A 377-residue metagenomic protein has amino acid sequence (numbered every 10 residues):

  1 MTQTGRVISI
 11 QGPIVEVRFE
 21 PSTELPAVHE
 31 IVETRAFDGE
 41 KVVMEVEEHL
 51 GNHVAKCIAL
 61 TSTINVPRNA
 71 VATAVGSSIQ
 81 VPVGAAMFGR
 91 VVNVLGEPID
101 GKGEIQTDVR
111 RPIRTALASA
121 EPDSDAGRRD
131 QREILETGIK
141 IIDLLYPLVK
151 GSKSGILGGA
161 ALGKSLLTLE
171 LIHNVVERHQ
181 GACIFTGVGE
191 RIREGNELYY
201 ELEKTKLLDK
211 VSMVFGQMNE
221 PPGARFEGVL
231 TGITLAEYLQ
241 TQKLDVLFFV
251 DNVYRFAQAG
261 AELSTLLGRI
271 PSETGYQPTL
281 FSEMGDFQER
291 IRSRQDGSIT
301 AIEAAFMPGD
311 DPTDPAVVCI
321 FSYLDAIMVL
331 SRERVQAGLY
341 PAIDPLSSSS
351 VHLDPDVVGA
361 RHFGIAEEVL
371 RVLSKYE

Functional and structural regions predicted by a protein language model:
M1-Q3, I10-T137: Acidic-enriched and Gly/Ser
V7, G12, H29, N69 (+8 more regions): Residue-level signature of catalytic and energy-coupling elements of molecular machines, predominantly ATP/GTP-dependent
G12, E20-S22, F37, H49-G51 (+13 more regions): Short, ordered loop/turn segments at secondary-structure junctions
A72, I99-S152, G159, L166-N174 (+1 more regions): P-loop NTPase nucleotide-binding/switch module
V91, L157, S165-E170, E197: Phosphate-binding Walker
D125-L135, A160, C183-V188, V211-G228 (+2 more regions): Flexible beta-alpha connector loops of hexameric P-loop NTPases
G163-L167, L171-G181, F185-V188, I192-R193 (+2 more regions): Conserved P-loop NTPase nucleotide-binding/switch module
D310-E377: Conserved P-loop NTPase
